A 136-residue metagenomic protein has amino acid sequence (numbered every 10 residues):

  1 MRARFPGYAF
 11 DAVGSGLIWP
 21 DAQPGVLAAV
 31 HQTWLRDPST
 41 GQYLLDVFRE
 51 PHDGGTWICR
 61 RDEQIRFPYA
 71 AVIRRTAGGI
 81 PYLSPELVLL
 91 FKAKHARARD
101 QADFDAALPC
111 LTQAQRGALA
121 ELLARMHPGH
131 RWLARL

Functional and structural regions predicted by a protein language model:
M1-L136: Compositionally biased terminal segments of proteins
